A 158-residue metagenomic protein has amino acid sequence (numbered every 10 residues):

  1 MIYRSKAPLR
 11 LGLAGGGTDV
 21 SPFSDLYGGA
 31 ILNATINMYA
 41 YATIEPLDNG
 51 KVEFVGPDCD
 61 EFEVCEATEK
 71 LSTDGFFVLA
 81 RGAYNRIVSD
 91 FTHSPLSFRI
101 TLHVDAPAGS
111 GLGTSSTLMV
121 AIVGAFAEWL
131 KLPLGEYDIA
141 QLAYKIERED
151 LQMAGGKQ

Functional and structural regions predicted by a protein language model:
M1-L112, G124-E136: ATP-binding N-lobe of GHMP and related small-molecule kinases
S115: Short, conserved phosphate/pyrophosphate- and ester-handling motifs at nucleotide-, phospho-/glycolipid
A121: Active-site signature of alpha/beta-hydrolase-fold catalytic machinery across serine- and Asp/Cys-nucleophile hydrolases
L134-Q158: Alpha/beta catalytic cores of group-transfer enzymes, especially the acyltransferase/condensing modules of polyketide
